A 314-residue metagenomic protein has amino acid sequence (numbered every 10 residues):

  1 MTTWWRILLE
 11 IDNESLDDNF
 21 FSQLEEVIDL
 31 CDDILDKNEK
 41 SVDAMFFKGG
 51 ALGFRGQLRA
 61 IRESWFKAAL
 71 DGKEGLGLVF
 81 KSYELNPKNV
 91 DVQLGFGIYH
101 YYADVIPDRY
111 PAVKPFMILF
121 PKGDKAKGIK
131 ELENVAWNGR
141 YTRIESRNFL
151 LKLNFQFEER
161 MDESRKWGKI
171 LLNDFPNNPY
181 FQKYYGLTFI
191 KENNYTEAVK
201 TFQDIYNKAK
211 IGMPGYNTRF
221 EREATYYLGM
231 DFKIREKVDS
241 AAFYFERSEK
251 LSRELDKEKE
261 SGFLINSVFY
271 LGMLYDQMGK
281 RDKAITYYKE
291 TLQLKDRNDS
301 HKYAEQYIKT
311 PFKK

Functional and structural regions predicted by a protein language model:
M1-K88, G95-W137, Y141, E145-K152 (+1 more regions): Short coil/linker segments at helix-helix boundaries
T2-W5, F47, F54, G95 (+6 more regions): "A position-specific structural signal for the A-helix of alpha-solenoid helical repeats
T3, L52, R59, H100 (+7 more regions): Residue at a conserved register position within TPR or TPR-like alpha-solenoid repeats
D29-D32, L76-G77, E84, A136-W137 (+5 more regions): Amphipathic alpha-helical segments of tetratricopeptide repeats
S41, N89, T142-R143, N178 (+4 more regions): Residue-level recognition of tetratricopeptide repeat
A44, V92, E145-S146, F181 (+5 more regions): TPR alpha-solenoid repeat register
G56, E63, G123, E158-E159 (+3 more regions): Residue-level detector of the short coil/turn that links helix A to helix B within each tetratricopeptide repeat
